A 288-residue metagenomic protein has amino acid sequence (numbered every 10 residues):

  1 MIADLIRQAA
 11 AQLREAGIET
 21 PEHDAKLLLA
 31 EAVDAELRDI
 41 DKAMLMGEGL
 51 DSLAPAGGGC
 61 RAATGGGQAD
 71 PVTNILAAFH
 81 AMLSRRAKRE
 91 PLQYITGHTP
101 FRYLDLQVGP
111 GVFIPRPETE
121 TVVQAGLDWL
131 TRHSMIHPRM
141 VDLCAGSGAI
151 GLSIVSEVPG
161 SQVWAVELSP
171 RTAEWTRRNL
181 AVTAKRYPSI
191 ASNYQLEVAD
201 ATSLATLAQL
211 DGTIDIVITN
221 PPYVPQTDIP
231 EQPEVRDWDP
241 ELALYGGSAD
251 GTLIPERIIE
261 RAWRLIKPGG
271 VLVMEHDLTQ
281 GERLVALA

Functional and structural regions predicted by a protein language model:
M1-D24: Non-catalytic nucleic-acid substrate-recognition regions in nucleic-acid-modifying enzymes
L13, L130, L180, A184 (+2 more regions): Conserved hydrophobic residues forming the short capping helix/wall of the S-adenosyl-L-methionine
E22, L29-A56, C60, T64-W129: Conserved AdoMet
L28, V217-N220, R236: Hydrophobic beta-strand segment of the Class I
E118-P230, R257, T279: Conserved SAM/SAH cofactor-binding pocket of Class I
P222-I254: Mobile active-site "lid"/loop adjacent to the S-adenosyl-L-methionine
S248-A288: Conserved Class I SAM-dependent methyltransferase catalytic core
